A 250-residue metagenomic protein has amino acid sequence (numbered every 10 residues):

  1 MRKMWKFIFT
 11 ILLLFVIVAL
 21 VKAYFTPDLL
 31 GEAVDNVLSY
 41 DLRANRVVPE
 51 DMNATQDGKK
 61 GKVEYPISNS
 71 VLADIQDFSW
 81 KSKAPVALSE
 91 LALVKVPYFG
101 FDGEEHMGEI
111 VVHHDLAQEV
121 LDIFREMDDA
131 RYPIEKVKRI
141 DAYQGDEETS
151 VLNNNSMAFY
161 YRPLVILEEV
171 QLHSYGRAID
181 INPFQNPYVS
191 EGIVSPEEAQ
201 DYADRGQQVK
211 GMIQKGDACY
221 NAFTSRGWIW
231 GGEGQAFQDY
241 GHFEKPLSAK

Functional and structural regions predicted by a protein language model:
M1-L14: N-terminal Sec-pathway targeting helices
L14-Y24: Hydrophobic alpha-helical membrane-insertion segments, chiefly the h-region of N-terminal signal peptides
F25-E104: N-terminal module-boundary/linker segments of secreted carbohydrate-active enzymes
P27, G31-L42, P163-V170, Y175-K250: Catalytic cores and adjacent binding grooves of peptidoglycan-active enzymes
V86-L91, L152-N154, L172-S174, A236: A generic structural signal for short, non-catalytic loop/turn and secondary-structure boundary residues
V86-V151: Active-site acidic/histidine clusters and adjacent loop/turn architecture that either coordinate catalytic ions
K136-Y175, Y188: Active-site-adjacent loop/helix surface patches within enzyme catalytic domains that shape the substrate-binding cleft
